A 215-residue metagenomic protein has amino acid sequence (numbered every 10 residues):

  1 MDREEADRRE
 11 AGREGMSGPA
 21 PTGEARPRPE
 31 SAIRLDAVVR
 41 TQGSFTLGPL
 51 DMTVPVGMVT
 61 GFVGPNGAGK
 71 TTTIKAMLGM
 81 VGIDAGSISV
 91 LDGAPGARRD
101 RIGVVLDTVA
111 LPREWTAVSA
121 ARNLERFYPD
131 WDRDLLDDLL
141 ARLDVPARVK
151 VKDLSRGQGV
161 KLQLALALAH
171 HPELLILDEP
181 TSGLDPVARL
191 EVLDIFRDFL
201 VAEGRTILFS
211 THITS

Functional and structural regions predicted by a protein language model:
L35-V38, F45-P55, F62, G86: Conserved beta-strand
P65-G69: Walker A (P-loop) phosphate-binding loop of ABC-type ATPase nucleotide-binding domains
G79, I83-R98: Conserved ABC transporter NBD signature motif
D100, L106-Q163: ABC-family P-loop ATPase nucleotide-binding domains
L175-E179, L184, F209: Catalytic Walker B motif of ABC-type/P-loop ATPase nucleotide-binding domains
R189-G204: Helical segment within the ABC ATPase nucleotide-binding domain
G204-I213: Conserved H-loop
